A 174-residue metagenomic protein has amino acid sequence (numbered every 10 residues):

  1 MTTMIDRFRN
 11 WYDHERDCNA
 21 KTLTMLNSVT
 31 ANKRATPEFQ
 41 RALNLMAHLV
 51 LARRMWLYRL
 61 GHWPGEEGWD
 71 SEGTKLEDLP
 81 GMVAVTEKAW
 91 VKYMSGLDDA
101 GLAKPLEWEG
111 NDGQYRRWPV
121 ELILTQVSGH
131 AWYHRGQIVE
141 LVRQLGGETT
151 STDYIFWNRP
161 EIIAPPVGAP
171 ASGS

Functional and structural regions predicted by a protein language model:
M4, F8-W11, L79: Residue-level preference for long, well-ordered alpha-helices that form the structural scaffold of enzyme catalytic
R9-T24, S28-S71, G110-S174: Short, contiguous alpha-helical
H62-K104: Helix-adjacent hinge/juxtasegments
P105-E109: SAM-dependent methyltransferase
